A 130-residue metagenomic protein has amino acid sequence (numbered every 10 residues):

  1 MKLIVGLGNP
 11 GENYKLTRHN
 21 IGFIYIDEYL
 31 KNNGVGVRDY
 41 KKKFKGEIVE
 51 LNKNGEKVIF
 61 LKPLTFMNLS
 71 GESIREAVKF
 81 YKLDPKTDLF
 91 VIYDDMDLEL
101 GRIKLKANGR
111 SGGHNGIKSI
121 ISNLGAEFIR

Functional and structural regions predicted by a protein language model:
K2-A107, K118, S122-R130: Nucleotide and nucleotide-moiety/phosphate-recognizing core
G109-S111: Short, glycine-rich nucleotide/cofactor-binding loops
G113-G116: Hydrophobic alpha-helical segments within soluble ligand-binding/sensing domains
